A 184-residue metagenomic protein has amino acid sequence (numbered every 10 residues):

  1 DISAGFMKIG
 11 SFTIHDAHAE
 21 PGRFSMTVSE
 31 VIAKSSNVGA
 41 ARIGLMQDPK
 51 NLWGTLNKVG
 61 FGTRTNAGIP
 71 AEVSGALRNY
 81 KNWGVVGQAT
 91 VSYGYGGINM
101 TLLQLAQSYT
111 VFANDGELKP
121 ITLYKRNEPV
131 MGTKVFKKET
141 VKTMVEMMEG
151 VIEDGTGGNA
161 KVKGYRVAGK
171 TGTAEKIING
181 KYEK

Functional and structural regions predicted by a protein language model:
D1-K184: Beta-lactam-recognizing serine transpeptidase/beta-lactamase-like catalytic domain environment
